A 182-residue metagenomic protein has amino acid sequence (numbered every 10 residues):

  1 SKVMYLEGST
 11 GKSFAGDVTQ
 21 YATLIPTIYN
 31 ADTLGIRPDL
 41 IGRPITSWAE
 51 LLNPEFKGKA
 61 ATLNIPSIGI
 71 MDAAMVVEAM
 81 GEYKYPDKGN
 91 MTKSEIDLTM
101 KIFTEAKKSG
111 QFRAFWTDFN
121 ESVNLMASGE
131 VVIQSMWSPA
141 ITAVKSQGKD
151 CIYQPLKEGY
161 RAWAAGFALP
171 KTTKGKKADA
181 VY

Functional and structural regions predicted by a protein language model:
S1-E121, L125: Extracytoplasmic ligand-binding site segments that recognize negatively charged/polar headgroups
N30, F56, E130, W163-A165: Residues that flank catalytic or metal-binding motifs in active/ligand-binding sites
T33-L40, V76, A164-A178: A bilobed periplasmic-binding-protein/Venus flytrap-type ligand-binding module shared by bacterial periplasmic
S47, I102, G175-Y182: Short amphipathic alpha-helical coupling segments at ligand-binding clamshell hinges and other catalytic/signaling
F56-K59, S128-I133, K149: Alpha-to-beta junction loops
I96-A106, G148-K171: Periplasmic-binding protein-like
N124-G129, L169: Hydrophobic residues within well-ordered alpha-helices
S135-D150: A ligand-binding cleft/hinge motif common to bilobed small-molecule-binding domains
